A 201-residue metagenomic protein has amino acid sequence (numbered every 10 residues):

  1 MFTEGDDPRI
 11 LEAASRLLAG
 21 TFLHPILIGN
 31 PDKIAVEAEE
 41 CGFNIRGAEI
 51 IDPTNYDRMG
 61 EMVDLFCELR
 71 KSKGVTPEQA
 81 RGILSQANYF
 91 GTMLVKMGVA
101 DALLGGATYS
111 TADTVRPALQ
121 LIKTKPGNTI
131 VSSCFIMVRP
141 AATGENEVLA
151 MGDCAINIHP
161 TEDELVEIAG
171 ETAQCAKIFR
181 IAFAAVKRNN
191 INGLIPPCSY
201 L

Functional and structural regions predicted by a protein language model:
M1-L194, S199-L201: Anion-binding alpha/beta catalytic cores of soluble intermediary-metabolism enzymes, centered on
